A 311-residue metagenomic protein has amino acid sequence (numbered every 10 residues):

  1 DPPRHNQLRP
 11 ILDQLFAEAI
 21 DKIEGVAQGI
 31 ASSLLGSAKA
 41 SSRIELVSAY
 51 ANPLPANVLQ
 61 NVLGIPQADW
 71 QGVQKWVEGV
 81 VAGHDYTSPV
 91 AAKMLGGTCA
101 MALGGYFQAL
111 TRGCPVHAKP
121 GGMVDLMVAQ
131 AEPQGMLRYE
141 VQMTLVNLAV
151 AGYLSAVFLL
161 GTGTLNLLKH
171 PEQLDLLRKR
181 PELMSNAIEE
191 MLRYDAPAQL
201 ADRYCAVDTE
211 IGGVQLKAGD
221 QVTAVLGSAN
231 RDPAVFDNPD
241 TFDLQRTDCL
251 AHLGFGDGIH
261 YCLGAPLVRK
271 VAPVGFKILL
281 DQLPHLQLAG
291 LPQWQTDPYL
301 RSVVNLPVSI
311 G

Functional and structural regions predicted by a protein language model:
D1-G311: Cytochrome P450
